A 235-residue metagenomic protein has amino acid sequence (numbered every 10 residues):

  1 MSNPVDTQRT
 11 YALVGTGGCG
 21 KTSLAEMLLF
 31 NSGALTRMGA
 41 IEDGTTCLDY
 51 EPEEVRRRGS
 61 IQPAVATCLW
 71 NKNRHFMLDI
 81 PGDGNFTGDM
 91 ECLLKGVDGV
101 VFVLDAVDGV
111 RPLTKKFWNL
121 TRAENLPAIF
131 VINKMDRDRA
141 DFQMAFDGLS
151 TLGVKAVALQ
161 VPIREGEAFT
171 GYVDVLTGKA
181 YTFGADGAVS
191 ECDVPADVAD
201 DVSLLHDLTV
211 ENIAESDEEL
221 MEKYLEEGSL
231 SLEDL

Functional and structural regions predicted by a protein language model:
M1-C19, R37-M38, D105-L235: P-loop NTPase catalytic nucleotide-binding module
M1-L104, D108-V110, M144, D200: P-loop NTPase switch module centered on the Walker A-proximal segment
